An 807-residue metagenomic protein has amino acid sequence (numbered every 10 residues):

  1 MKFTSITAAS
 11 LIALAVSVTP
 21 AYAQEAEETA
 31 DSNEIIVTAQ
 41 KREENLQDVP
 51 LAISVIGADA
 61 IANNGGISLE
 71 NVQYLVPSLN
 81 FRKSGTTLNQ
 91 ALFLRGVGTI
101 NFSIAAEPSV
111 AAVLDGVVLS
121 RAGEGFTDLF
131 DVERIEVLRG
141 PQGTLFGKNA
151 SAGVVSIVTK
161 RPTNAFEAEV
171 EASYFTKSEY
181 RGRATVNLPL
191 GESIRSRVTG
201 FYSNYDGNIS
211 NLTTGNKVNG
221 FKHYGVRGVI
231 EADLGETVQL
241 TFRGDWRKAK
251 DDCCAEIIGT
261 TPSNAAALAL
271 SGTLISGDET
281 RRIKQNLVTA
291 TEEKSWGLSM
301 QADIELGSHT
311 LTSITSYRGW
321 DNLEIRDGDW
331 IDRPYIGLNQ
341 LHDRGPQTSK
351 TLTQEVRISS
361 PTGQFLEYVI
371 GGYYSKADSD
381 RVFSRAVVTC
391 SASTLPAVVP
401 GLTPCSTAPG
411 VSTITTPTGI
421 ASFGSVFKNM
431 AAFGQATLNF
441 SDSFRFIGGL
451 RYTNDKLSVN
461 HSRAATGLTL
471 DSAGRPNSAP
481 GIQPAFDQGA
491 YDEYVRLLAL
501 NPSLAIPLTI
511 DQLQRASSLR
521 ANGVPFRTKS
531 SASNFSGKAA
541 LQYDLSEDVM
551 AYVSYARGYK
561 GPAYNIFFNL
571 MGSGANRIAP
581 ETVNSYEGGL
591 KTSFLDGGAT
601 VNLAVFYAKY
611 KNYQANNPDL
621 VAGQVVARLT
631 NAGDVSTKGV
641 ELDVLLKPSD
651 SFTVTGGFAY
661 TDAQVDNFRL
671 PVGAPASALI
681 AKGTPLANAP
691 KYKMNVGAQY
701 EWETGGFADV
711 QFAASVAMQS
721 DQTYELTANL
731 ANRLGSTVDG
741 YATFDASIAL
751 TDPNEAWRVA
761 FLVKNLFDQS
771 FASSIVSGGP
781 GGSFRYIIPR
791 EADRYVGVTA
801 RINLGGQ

Functional and structural regions predicted by a protein language model:
M1-N64, L69-V76, N187, E236-T237 (+3 more regions): N-terminal Sec signal peptide and the immediately downstream disordered periplasmic leader that contains the TonB box
A30-A165, G588: Acidic, small-polar-rich N-terminal luminal/periplasmic segments of exported/outer-membrane proteins
Q90, E107-S109, R121, F130-R139 (+7 more regions): Outer-membrane beta-barrel translocator/receptor signature
S156, T163-A165, E171-S173, T185-L287 (+4 more regions): Periplasmic-side early beta-strands and strand-to-turn transitions of outer-membrane beta-barrels
E231-D233, I358-P361, Y373, F423-A608: Structural signature of Gram-negative outer-membrane beta-barrels, strongest in the C-terminal barrel of TonB-dependent
S299-E305, T310-G328, D544-K560, F567 (+5 more regions): Membrane-embedded beta-barrel scaffold of Gram-negative outer-membrane proteins
E367-V369, F446, N602-K609, T630-L726 (+1 more regions): Gram-negative outer-membrane beta-barrel transporters
K609, A717-T727, A749-Q807: C-terminal beta-signal and adjacent terminal beta-strands/loops of Gram-negative outer-membrane beta-barrel proteins
